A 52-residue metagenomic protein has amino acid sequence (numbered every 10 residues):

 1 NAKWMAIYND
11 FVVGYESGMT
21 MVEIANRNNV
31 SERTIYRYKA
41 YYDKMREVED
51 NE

Functional and structural regions predicted by a protein language model:
N1-M19: Short, amphipathic alpha-helical "recognition" segments used to contact nucleic acids or chromatin
T20-N28: Short alpha-helical "recognition helix" segments of helix-turn-helix
Y36-E52: Short, solvent-exposed alpha-helical "recognition" segments
